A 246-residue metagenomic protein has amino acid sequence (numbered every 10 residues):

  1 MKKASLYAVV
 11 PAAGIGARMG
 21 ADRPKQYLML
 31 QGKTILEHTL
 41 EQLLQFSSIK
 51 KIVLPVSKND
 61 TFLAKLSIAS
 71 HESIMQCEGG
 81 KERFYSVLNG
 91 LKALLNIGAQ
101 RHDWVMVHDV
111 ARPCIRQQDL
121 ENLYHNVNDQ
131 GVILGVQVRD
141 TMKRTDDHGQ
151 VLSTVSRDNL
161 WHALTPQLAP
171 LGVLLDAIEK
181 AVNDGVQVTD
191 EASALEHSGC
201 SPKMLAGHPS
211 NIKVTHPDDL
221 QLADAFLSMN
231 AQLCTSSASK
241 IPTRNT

Functional and structural regions predicted by a protein language model:
K2-T61: N-terminal glycine-rich phosphate-binding loop and ensuing alpha1 helix
V10, L36, G90, H108-D109 (+2 more regions): Residue-level signal for inorganic ion chemistry
A17, R83, V110-C114: Acidic metal-phosphate-binding loop of nucleotide-sugar-dependent transferases
T61-S67: Acidic helix N-cap motif at the loop->helix transition within catalytic regions of sugar-transfer enzymes
I68-D103: Short phosphate-binding loop-to-helix
R101, C114-L205, R244-T246: Conserved core of the sugar-phosphate nucleotidyltransferase
P202-A206, I212-T215: Conserved active-site beta-strand element of glycosyltransferases/polysaccharide synthases
N211-T246: Hydrophobic helical membrane-anchoring modules
